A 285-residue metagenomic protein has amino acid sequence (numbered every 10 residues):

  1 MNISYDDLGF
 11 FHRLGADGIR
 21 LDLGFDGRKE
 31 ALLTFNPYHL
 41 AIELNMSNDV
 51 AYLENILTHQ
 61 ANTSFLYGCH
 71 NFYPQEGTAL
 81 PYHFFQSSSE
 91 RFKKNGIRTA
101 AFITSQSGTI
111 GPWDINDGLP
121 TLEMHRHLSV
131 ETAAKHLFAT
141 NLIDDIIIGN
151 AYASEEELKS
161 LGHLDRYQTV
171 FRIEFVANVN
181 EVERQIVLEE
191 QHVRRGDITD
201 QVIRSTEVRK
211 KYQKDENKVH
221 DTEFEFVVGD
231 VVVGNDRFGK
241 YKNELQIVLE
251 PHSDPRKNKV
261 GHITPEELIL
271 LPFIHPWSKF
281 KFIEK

Functional and structural regions predicted by a protein language model:
M1-F65: Active-site beta->alpha loop and helix N-cap motifs at the rims of alpha/beta catalytic domains
D6-D7, D17, D22, D26 (+10 more regions): Acidic-enriched, low-complexity/disordered segments with a strong bias for Aspartate over Glutamate
D7-F10, L32-F35, S64-G68, T109-D114 (+2 more regions): Generic detector of short, locally flexible boundary/turn motifs and exposed helical patches
H12, H70, H83, H125-H127 (+5 more regions): Histidine (H) residue identity feature
G15, H39-A41, N71-F72, N116-P120 (+1 more regions): N-terminal start-of-chain detector that recognizes signal peptides and the immediate post-cleavage beginning
G24-G27, N55-H59, A100-T104, D197-S205: Short low-complexity stretches enriched in small and charged residues
N45-A177: Catalytic alpha/beta core domains of metabolic enzymes, predominantly
V176-K285: C-terminal functional modules
